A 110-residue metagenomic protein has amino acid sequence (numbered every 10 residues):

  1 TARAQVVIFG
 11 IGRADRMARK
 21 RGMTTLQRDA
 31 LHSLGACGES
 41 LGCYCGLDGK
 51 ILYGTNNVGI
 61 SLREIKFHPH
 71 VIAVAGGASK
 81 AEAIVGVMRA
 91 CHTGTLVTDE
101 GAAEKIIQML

Functional and structural regions predicted by a protein language model:
T1-L110: Conserved phosphate- and dinucleotide-binding cores of soluble alpha/beta proteins, encompassing both enzyme active
